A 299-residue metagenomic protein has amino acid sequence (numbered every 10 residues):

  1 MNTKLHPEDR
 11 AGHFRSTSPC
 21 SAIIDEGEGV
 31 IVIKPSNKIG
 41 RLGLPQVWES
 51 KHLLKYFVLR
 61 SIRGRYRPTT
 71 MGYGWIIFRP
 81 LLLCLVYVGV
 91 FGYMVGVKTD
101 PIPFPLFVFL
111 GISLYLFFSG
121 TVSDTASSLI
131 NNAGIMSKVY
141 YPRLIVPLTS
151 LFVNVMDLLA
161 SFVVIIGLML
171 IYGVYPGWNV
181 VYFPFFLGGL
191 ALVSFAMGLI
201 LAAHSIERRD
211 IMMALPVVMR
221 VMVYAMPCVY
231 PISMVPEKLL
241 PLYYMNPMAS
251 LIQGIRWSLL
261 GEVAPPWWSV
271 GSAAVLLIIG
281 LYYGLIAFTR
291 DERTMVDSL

Functional and structural regions predicted by a protein language model:
N2-L299: Hydrophobic transmembrane alpha-helices and immediately adjacent juxtamembrane helices of multi-pass inner-membrane
